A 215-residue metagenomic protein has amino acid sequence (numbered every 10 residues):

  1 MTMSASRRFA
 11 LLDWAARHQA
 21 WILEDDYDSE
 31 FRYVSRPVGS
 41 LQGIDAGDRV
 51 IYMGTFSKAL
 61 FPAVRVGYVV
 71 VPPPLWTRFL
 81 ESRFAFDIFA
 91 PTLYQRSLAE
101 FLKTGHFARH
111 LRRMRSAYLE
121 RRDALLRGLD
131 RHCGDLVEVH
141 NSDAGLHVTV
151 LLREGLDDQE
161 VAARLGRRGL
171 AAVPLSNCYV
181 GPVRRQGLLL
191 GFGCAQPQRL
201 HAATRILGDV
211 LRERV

Functional and structural regions predicted by a protein language model:
M1-V215: PLP-dependent class I/II
